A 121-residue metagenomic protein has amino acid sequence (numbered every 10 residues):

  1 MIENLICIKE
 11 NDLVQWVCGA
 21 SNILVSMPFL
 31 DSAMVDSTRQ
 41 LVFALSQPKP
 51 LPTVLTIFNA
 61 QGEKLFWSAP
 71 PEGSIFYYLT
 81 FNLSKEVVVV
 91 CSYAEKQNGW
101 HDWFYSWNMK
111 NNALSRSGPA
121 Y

Functional and structural regions predicted by a protein language model:
M1-K9, T38-K49, K85-N98: Short beta-strand elements that form the blades of beta-propeller/WD-repeat-like and other beta-sheet-rich scaffold
M1-W16, I57, T80, S84-V88 (+1 more regions): Histidine-/acidic-rich catalytic cores in large beta-rich domains
I2, V25-R39, P70-L83, G118-Y121: Repeated scaffold domains used in trafficking and secretory/extracellular systems, primarily beta-propellers
K9-V14, P50-T56, Q97-Y105: Structural motif
V14-P28, E63-E72, S115-R116: Aromatic (tryptophan-biased) beta-strands that constitute blades/sheets of beta-rich domains
G19-T56, V88-V90: Short, structured interface segments that constitute the first stable element of a domain
F58-N59, N108: Structural recognition of the beta-propeller blade-terminating site
F76-E86, S92-G118: Short, compact, well-ordered microdomains
